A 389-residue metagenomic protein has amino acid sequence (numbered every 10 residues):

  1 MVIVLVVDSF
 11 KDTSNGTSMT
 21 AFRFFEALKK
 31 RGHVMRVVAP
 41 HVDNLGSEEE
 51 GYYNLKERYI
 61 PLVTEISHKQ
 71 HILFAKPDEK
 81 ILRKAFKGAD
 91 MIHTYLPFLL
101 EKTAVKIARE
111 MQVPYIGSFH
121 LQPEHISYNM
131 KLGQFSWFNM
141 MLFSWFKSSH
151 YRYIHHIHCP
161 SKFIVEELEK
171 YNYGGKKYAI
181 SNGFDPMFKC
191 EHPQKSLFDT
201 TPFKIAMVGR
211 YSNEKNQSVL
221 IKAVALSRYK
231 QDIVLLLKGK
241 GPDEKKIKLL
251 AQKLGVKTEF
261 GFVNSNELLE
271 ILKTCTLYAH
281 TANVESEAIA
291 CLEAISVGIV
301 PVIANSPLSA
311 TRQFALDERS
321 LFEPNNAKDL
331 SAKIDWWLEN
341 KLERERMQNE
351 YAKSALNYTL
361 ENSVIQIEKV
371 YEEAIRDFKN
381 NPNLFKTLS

Functional and structural regions predicted by a protein language model:
H41, F163, G183: Carbohydrate-associated surface elements
F86, F262-V263, E270-C275: Short alpha-helical donor nucleotide-sugar binding micro-motif in glycosyltransferases
E110, F138-H156, Y171: Membrane-proximal helix-turn-helix segments that form the acceptor-binding/catalytic region of lipid-linked
S196-A225, L236: Conserved donor-binding/catalytic core segment of Leloir-type glycosyltransferases
K245-N266: Nucleotide-activated donor-binding/catalytic signature segment of Leloir-type glycosyltransferases, i.e., the conserved
N283: Aromatic "clamp/platform" in nucleotide-sugar-dependent glycosyltransferases that forms part of the donor/acceptor
V300-N305: Short hydrophobic beta-strand element within catalytic cores of glycosyltransferases and related nucleotide-activated
L316-A327, W336-K341: Conserved acidic donor-binding segment of nucleotide-sugar-dependent glycosyltransferases
